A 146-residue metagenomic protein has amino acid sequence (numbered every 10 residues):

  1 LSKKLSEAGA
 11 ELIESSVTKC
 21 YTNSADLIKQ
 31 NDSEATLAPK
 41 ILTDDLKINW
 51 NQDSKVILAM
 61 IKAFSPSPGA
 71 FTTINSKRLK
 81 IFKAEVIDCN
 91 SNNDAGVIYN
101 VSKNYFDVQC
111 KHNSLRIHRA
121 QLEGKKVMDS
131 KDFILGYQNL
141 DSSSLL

Functional and structural regions predicted by a protein language model:
L1-I87: Active-site-proximal loop/hinge segments within enzyme catalytic domains
N51-L146: An anion-binding loop in the catalytic cleft
